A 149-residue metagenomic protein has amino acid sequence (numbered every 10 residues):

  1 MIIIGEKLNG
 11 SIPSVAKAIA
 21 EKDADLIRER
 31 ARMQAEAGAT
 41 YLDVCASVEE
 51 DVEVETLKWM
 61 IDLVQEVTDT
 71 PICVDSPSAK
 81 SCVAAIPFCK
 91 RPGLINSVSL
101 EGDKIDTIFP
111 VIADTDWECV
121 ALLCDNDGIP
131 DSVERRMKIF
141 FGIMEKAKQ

Functional and structural regions predicted by a protein language model:
M1-D23, D116-P130: N-terminal small/glycine-rich loop or linker at the start of catalytic domains across soluble metabolic enzymes
I19-K22, L26, V52-W59, D131-I139: Alpha-helix N-cap and loop-to-helix initiation/capping positions
R30, T56-V64, S81, K104-I108 (+1 more regions): A general structural detector for well-ordered alpha-helical segments in enzyme core domains, enriched
Q34, A85: Conserved, mostly hydrophobic/aromatic
A35-T70: Glycine-rich, proline-tolerant flexible connector loops at the mouths of alpha/beta enzymes
G38, P87-L94, A113-C119: Glycine-enriched alpha-helix->loop->beta-strand junction motifs that scaffold or abut catalytic
D43-E49, T70-S78, G93-D103: Catalytic beta/alpha-barrel core
E101-Q149: Conserved anion-binding
